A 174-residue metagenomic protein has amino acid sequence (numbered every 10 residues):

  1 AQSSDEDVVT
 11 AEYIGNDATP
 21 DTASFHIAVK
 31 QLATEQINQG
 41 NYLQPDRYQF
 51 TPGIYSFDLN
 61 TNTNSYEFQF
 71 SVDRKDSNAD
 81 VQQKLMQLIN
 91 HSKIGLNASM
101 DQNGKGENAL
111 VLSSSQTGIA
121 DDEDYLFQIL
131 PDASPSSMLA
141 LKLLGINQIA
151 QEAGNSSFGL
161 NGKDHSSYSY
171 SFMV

Functional and structural regions predicted by a protein language model:
A1-E107, S113-V174: Bacterial flagellar/type III secretion structural subunits and associated motility module proteins, recognized via
